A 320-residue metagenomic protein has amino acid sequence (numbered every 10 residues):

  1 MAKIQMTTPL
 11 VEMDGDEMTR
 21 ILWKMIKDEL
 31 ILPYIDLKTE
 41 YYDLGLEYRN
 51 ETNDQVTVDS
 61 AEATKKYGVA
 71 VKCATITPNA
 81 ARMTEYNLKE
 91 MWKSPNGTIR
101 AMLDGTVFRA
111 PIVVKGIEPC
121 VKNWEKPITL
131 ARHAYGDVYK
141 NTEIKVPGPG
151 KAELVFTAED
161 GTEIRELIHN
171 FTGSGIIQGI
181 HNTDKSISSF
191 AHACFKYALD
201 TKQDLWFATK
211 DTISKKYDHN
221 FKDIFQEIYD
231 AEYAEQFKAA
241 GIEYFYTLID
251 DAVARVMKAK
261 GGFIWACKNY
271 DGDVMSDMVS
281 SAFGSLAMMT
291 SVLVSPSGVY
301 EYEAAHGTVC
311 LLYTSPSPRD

Functional and structural regions predicted by a protein language model:
I4, M18, L22, D28-T52 (+1 more regions): N-terminal alpha-helical transmembrane segments of multi-pass membrane transport and channel/translocase proteins
Q5, V146-G179: Gly-rich Lys/Arg/Thr-decorated short loops/hinges at beta-loop-alpha junctions or inter-strand turns that position
M13-D16, R20-W23, T172-Y246: Glycine-rich phosphate/diphosphate-binding loop of Rossmann-like nucleotide-binding domains
Y48-F156, Y270: N-terminal glycine-rich phosphate/adenylate-binding segment common to multiple enzyme folds
T64-T77, Q236-E301: Glycine-rich phosphate-binding loop
E301-L312: The feature captures the short pre-catalytic strand/loop hairpin that immediately precedes and shapes the active-site
Y313-D320: Conserved small/polar residues in nucleotide/adenosyl-binding loops
